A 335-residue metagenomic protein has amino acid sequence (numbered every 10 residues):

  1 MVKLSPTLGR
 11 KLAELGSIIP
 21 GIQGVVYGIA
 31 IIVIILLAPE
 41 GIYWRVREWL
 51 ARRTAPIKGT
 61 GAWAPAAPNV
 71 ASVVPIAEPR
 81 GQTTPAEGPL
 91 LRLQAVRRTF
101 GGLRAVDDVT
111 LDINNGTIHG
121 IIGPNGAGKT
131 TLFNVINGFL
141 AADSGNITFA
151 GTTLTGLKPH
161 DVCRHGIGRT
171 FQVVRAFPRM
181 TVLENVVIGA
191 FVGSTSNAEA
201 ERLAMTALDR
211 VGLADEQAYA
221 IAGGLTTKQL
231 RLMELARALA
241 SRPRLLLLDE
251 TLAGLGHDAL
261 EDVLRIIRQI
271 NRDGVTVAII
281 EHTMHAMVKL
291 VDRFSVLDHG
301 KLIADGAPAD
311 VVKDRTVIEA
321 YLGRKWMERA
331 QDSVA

Functional and structural regions predicted by a protein language model:
M1, S5, I19, V70-V73 (+2 more regions): Intrinsically disordered, low-complexity regions
M1-P65: Transmembrane alpha-helices and adjacent helix-loop boundaries
T7, P39, I57-G59, P79 (+3 more regions): Intrinsically disordered, low-complexity segments enriched in small/polar residues
L8, G41, A67-V70, A77 (+4 more regions): Intrinsically disordered, low-complexity segments enriched in proline/serine/threonine
Y43-R97, W326-A335: ABC-family P-loop ATPase nucleotide-binding domain
P85-R92, V96-A335: Glycine-rich phosphate-binding loops of nucleotide-dependent enzymes
